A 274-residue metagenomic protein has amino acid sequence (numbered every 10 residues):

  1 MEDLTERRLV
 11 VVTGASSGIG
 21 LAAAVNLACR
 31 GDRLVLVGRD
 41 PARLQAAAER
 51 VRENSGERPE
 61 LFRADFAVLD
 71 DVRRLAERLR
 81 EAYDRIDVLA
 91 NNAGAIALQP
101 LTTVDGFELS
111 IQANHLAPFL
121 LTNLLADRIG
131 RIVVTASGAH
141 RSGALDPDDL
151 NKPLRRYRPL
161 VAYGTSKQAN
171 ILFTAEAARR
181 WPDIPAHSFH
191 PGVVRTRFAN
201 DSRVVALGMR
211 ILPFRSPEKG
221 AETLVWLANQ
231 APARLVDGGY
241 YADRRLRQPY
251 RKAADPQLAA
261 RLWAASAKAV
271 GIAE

Functional and structural regions predicted by a protein language model:
L9-V12, R85, L89-A90, I132: Conserved hydrophobic beta-strands of the Rossmann-like cofactor-binding core in SDR/related NAD(P)H-dependent
G14-G18: Conserved glycine-rich cofactor-binding loop
R30-A46: Conserved glycine-rich Rossmann-like NAD(P)H-binding loop of the short-chain dehydrogenase/reductase
E53-D70: Rossmann-fold cofactor-recognition segment
E60, R74-E77, E81, P100 (+1 more regions): Active-site Tyr-X3-Lys motif and surrounding loop/helix of classical short-chain dehydrogenase/reductase
G94-T102, E108, G130-D183, H190-M209: Catalytic loop of short-chain dehydrogenase/reductase
S166, R210-R247, P256-L258, A264: C-terminal helical subdomain
